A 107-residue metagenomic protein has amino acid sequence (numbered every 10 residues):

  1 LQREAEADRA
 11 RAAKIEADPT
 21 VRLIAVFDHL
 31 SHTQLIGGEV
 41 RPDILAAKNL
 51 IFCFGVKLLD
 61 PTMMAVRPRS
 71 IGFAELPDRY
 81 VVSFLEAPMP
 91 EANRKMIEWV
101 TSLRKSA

Functional and structural regions predicted by a protein language model:
L1-A107: Feature detects long, helix-prone N-terminal segments enriched in hydrophobes
